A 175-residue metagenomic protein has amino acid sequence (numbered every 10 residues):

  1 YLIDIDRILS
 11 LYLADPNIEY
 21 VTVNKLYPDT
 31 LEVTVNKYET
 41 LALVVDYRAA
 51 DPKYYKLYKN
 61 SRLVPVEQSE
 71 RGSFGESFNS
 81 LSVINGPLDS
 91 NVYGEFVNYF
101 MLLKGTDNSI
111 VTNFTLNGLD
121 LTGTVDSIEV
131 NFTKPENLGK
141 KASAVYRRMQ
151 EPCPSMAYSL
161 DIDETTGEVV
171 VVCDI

Functional and structural regions predicted by a protein language model:
I3-S10, A14, Y20-I175: Charged, solvent-exposed interaction patches on well-folded alpha/beta domains that mediate macromolecular contacts
